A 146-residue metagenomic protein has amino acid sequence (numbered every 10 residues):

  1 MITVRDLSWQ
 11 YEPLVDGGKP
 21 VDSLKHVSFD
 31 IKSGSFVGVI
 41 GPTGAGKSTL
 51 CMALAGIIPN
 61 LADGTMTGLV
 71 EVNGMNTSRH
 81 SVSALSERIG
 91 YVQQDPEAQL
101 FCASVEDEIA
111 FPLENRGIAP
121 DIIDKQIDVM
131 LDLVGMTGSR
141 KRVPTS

Functional and structural regions predicted by a protein language model:
M1-V4, W9-H26, I58-D63, R79-S81 (+1 more regions): A short, flexible loop at the N-terminus of ABC-type nucleotide-binding domains that lies
V37, S48-L61: Short, conserved post-Walker A segment of ABC-type ATPase nucleotide-binding domains
I40-A45: The feature captures the beta-strand-to-loop junction immediately N-terminal to the Walker
A55, G90, E97, A103-E114 (+2 more regions): Short helical segment in ABC ATPase nucleotide-binding domains corresponding to the A-loop/adjacent helical element
D63-M75: Conserved ABC transporter NBD signature motif
D121-R140: Conserved ABC ATPase "signature" region
V143-S146: Conserved ABC ATPase signature
